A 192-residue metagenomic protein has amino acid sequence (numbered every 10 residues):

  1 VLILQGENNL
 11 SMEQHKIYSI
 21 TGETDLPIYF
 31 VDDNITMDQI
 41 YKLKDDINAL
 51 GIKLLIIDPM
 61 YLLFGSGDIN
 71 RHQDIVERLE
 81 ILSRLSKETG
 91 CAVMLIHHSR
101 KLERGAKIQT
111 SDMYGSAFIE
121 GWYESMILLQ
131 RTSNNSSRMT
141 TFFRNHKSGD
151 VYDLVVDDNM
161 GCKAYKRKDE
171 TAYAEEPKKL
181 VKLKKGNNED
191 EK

Functional and structural regions predicted by a protein language model:
V1-E77, R84, D158-M160: Conserved inter-motif catalytic segment of the P-loop NTP-binding fold
V1-L4, L54, Q73-T171: Phosphate-binding/switch region of NTP-binding enzymes
K16-Y18, L43-K44, Y152-V156, K168-D169 (+1 more regions): Surface-exposed beta-strand edges and their flanking turn/coil or helix-capping segments
D33, F64-G67, K101, V155 (+2 more regions): Generic signature of intrinsically disordered, low-complexity segments enriched in small/polar residues
G51, G161-K192: DNA transaction DNA-binding modules
